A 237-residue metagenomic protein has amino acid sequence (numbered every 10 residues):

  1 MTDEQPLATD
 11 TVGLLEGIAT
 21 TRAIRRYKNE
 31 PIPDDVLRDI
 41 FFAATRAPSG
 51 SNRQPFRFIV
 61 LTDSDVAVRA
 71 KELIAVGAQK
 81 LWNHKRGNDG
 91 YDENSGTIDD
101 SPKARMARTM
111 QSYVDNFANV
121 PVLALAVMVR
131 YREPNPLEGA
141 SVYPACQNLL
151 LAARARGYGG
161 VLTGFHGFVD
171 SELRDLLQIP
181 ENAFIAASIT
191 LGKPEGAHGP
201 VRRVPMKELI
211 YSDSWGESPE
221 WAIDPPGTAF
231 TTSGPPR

Functional and structural regions predicted by a protein language model:
T2-D10, A186-R237: C-terminal helix-cap and adjacent tail motif
G13-E30: Generic N-terminal amphipathic, Lys/Arg-enriched alpha-helix
R26-K28, R57, G159-G164: Short catalytic-loop micro-motif centered on adjacent basic/acidic residues
D39-T45, V122-L176: Small-aliphatic-rich amphipathic alpha-helix that forms the alpha element of a beta-alpha
R46-R53: Glycine-rich phosphate/pyrophosphate-binding beta-alpha loops
R53-P55, F117-P121, F184: Short connector loops at helix/strand junctions that flank enzyme active sites, especially segments positioning acidic
V60-A140: Glycine/small-residue-rich phosphate/adenosyl-binding loop
Q79-E93, L177-R202: A glycine-rich helix N-cap at a beta->alpha junction
